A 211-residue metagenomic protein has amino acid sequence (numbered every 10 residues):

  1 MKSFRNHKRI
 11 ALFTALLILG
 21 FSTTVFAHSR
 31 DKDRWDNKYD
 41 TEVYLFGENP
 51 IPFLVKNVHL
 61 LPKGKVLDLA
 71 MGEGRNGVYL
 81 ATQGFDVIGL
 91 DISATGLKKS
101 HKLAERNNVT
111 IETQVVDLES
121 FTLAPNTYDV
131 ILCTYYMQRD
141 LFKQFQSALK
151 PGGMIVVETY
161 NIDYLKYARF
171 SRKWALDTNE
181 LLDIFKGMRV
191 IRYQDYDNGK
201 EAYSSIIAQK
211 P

Functional and structural regions predicted by a protein language model:
G64-G72: Conserved class I S-adenosyl-L-methionine
D86-D91: Conserved SAM-binding motif I beta-strand of class I
S93-T95: Conserved SAM/SAH-binding beta-strand->alpha-helix loop
N107-L118: Conserved SAM-binding strand-loop segment of SAM-dependent methyltransferases
F121-V130: A short acidic, Gly/Pro-enriched loop at the edge of an enzyme's catalytic core that lines a small-molecule cofactor
M137-L149: A short, conserved alpha-helix within the catalytic core of class I
G153-Y164: Conserved beta-strand signature within the Rossmann-like core of class I S-adenosyl-L-methionine
Y196-P211: Core SAM-dependent methyltransferase catalytic element
